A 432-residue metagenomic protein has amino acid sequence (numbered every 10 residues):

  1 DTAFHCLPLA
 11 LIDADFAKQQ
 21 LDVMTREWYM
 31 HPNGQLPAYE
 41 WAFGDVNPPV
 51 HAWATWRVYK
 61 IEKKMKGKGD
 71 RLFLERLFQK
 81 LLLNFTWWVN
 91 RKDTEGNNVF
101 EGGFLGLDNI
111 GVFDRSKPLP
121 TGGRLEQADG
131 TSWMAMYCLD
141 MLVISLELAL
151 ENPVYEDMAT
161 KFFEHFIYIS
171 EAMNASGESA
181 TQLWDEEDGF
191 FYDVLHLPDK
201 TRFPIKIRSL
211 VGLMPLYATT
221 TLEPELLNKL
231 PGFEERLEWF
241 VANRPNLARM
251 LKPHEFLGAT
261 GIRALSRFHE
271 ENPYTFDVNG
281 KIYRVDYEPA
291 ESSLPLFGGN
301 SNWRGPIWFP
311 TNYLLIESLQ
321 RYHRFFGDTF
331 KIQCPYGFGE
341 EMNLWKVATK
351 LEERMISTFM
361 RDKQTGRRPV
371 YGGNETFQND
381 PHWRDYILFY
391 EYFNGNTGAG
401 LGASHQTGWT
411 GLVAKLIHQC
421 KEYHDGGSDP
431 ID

Functional and structural regions predicted by a protein language model:
D1-D432: Acidic, mature catalytic/reactive cores of soluble proteins
